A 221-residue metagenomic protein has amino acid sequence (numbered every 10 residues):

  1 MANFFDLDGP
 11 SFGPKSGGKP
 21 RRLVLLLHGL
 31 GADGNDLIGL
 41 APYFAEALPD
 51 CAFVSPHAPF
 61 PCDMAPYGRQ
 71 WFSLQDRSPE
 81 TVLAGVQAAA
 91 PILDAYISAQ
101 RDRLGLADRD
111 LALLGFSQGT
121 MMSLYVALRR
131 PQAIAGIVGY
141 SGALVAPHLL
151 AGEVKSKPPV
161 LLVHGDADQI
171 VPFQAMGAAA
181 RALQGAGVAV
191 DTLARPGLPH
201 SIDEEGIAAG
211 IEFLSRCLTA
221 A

Functional and structural regions predicted by a protein language model:
A2-D110: Serine-hydrolase catalytic machinery in alpha/beta-hydrolase-like enzymes
G34-N35, H148, D203: Short N-terminal helix/helix-N-cap motif within the alpha/beta-hydrolase-1
P56-H57, L114, V138-S141, V163 (+1 more regions): Alpha/beta-hydrolase-fold catalytic nucleophile elbow
R109, K155-V160, A186-A189: Short, proline-enriched alpha-helix->beta-strand connector loops that line the catalytic pocket of alpha/beta-hydrolase
R109-S156: Primarily recognizes the serine-hydrolase "nucleophile elbow" in alpha/beta-hydrolase and SGNH/GDSL folds
L162-H164, D168: Short beta-strand/loop motif that positions the catalytic acidic residue of the alpha/beta-hydrolase fold
Q169-A175: Conserved alpha/beta-hydrolase "acid-adjacent" motif
G177-A221: C-terminal catalytic histidine-bearing segment of alpha/beta-hydrolase fold enzymes
